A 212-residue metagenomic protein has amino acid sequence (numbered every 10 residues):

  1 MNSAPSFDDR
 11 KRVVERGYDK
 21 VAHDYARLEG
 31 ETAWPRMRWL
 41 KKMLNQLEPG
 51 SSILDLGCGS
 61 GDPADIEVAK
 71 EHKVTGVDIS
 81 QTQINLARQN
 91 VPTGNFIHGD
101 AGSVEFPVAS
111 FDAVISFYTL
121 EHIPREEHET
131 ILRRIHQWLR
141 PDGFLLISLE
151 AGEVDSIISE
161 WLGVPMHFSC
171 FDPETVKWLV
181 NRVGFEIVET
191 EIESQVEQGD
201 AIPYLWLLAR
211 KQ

Functional and structural regions predicted by a protein language model:
M1-E48, E153: Conserved class I S-adenosyl-L-methionine
L54-S103: Class I SAM-dependent methyltransferase SAM/SAH-binding core
I115: A conserved beta-strand element that flanks and buttresses the S-adenosyl-L-methionine
E129-P141: A short glycine-rich, Lys/Arg-flanked "PGG" loop and its adjoining helix->strand segment in the class I
D142-L149: Conserved beta-strand signature within the Rossmann-like core of class I S-adenosyl-L-methionine
E150-H167: Short, glycine-/aromatic-enriched active-site segment of Class I SAM-dependent methyltransferases
F168-V183: Short alpha-helix
V196-Q212: Core SAM-dependent methyltransferase catalytic element
